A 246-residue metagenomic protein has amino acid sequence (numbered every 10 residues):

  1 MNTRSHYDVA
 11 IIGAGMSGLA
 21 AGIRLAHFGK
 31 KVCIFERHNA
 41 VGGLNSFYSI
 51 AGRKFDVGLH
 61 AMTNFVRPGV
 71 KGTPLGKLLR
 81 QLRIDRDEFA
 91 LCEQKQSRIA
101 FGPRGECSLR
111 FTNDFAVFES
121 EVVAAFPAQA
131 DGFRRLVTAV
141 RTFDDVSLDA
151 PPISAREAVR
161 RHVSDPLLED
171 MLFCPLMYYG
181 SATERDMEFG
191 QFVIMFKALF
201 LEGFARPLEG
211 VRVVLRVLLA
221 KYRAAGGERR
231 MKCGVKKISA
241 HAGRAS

Functional and structural regions predicted by a protein language model:
N2-D131: N-terminal glycine-rich phosphate/pyrophosphate-binding loop and immediately adjacent elements
D8, A245-S246: Conserved acidic residues
F35-R37, L91, D170-P175, A220 (+1 more regions): Beta-strand segments within the central parallel beta-sheet cores of soluble alpha/beta enzyme folds
R98-E119, V123, L148, Y222-A224 (+2 more regions): Feature captures the FAD/FMN-dependent oxidoreductase FAD-binding
R104-M187: Rossmann-like flavin
C174-P175, F192-I194: Glycine-rich active-site/cofactor-binding loop and its immediate structural neighborhood
V193-R244: Helical element adjacent to the flavin cofactor pocket in flavoenzyme catalytic cores
